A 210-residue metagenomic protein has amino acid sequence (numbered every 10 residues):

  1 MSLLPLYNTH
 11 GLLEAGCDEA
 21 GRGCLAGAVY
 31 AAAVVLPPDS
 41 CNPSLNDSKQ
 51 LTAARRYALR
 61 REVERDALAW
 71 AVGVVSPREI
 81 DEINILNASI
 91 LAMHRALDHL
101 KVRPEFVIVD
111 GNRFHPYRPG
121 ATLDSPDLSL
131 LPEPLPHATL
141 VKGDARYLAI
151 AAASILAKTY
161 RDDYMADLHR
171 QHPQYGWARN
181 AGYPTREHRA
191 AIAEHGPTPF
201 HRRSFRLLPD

Functional and structural regions predicted by a protein language model:
M1-D210: RNase H-like, Mg2+-dependent phosphodiesterase core, and more generally RNA phosphate-backbone-engaging helix-loop
